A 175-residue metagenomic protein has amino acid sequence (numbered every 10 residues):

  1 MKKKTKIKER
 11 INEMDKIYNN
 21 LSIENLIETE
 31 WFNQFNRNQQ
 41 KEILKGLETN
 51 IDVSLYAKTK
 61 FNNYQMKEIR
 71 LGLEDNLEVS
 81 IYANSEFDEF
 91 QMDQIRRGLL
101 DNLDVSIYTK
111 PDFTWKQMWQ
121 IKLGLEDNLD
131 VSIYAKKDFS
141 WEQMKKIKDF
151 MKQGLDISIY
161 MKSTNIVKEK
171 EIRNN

Functional and structural regions predicted by a protein language model:
K2-N175: General marker for long, soluble alpha-helical cores
